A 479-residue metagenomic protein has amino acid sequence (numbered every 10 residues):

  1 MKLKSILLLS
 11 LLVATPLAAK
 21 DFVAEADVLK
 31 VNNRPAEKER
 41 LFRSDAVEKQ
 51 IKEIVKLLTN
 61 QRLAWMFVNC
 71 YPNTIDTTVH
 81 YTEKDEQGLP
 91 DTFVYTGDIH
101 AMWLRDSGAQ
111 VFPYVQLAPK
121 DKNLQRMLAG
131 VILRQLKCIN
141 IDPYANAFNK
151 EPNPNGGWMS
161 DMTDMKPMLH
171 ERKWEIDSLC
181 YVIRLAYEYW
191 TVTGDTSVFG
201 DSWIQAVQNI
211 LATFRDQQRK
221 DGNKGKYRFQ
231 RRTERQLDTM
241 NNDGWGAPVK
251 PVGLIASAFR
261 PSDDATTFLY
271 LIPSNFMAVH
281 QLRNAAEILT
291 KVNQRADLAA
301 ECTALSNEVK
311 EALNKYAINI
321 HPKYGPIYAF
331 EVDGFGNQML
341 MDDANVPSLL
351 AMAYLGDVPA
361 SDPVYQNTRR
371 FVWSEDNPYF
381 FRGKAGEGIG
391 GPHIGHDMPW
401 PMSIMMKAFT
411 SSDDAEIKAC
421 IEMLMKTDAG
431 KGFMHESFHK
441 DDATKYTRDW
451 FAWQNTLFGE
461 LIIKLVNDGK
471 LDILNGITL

Functional and structural regions predicted by a protein language model:
K4-A14: Sec-dependent N-terminal signal peptides
T15-A19: Sec/Tat signal peptide C-region and signal peptidase I cleavage site
K20-R105: Low-complexity, Ser/Thr/Pro/Gly-enriched N-terminal "stalk/linker" regions
F42-T59, A109-K122, Y181-T196, F276-R295 (+3 more regions): Well-ordered alpha-helical scaffold segments within catalytic/enzyme domains
M66, K122-C138, T196-R215, A285 (+4 more regions): Extended, well-ordered alpha-helical scaffold segments
H100-L128, I132-L237, A452-V466: Aromatic-rich carbohydrate-recognition surfaces in CAZymes
L104, N140-Y144, F148-E151, G157 (+4 more regions): Extended ligand-binding clefts on enzyme/binding-domain cores
D161-P167, R172-E175, M339-P359, D397-L479: C-terminal capping/lid segments that line or modulate ligand- or cofactor-binding pockets
